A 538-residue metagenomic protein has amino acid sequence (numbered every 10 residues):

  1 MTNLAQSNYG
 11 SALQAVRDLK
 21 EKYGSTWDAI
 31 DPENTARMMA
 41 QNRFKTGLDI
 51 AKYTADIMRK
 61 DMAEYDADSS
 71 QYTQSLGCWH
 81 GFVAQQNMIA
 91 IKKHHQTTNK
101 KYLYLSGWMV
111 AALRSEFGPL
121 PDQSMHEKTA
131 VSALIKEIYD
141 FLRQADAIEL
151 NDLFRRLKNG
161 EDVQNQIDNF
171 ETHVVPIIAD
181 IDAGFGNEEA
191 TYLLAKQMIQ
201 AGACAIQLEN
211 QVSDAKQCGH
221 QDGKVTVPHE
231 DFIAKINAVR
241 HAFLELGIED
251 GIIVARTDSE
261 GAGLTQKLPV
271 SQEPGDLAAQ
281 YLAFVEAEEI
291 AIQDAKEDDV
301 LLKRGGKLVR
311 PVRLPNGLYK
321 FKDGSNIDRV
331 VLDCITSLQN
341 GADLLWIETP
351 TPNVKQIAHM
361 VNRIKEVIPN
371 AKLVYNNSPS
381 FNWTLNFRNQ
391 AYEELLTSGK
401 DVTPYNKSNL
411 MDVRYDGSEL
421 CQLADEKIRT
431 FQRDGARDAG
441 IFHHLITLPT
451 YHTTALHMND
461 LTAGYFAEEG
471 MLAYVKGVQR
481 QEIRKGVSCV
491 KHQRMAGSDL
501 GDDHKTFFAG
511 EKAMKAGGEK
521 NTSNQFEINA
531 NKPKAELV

Functional and structural regions predicted by a protein language model:
L4-L445, D502-K534: Alpha/beta enzyme core
R429-D502: Substrate-binding cleft of secreted/luminal carbohydrate-active enzymes
